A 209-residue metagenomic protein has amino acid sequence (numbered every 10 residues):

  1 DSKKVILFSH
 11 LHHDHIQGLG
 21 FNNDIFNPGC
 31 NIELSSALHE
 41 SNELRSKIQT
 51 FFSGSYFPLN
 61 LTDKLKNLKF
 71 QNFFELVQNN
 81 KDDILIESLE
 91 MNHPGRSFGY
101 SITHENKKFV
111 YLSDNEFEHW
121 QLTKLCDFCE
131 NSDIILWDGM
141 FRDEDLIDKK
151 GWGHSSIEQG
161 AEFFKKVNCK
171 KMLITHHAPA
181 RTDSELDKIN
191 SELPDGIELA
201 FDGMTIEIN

Functional and structural regions predicted by a protein language model:
D1-V110, W120, L125-C126, L186-N209: Binuclear metal-dependent hydrolase catalytic cores
H10, D114, H176: Active-site glycine-centered loops adjacent to acidic/histidine catalytic or metal-binding residues that shape
D14, D114, D138: Acidic active-site catalytic centers that drive phospho-/nucleotidyl reactions and related ester hydrolyses
A37, L112-D114, P179: Structural motif
F117-M204: Cap/insert and terminal regions of metallo-dependent hydrolase folds
